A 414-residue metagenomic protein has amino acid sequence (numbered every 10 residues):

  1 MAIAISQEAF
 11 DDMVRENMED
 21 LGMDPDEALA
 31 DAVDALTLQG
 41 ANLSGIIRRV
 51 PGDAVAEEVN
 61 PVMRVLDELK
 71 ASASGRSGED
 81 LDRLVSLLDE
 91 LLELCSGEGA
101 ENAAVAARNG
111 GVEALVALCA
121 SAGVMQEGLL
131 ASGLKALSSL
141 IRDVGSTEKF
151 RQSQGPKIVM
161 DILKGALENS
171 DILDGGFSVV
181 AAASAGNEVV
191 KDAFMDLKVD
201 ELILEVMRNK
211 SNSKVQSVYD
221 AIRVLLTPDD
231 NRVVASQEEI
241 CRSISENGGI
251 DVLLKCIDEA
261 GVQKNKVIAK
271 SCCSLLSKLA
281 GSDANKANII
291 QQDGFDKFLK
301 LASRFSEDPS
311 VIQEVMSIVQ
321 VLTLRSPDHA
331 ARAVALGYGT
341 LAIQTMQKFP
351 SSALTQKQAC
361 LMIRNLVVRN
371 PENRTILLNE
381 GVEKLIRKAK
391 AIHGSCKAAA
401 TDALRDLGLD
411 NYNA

Functional and structural regions predicted by a protein language model:
M1-L94, E383-A414: Intrinsically disordered, low-complexity regulatory regions of large eukaryotic scaffold/signaling proteins
I47-V55, A100-R108, T147-Q152, V190-D196 (+4 more regions): HEAT/armadillo-like alpha-solenoid scaffolds in large eukaryotic assembly and transport factors
A54, G110, L276, A284 (+2 more regions): N-terminal leader/targeting helix
A54-L87, L94-L129, M160-D161, G165: Internal amphipathic alpha-helical repeat/solenoid segments
E58-L66, A107-V116, R151-V159, L173 (+6 more regions): Core helices of alpha-solenoid repeat scaffolds
L66-S77, E113-V124, K157-E168, E201-R208 (+4 more regions): HEAT/HEAT-like alpha-solenoid repeats
R76-E93, G123-I141, Q152-S153, L167-A185 (+9 more regions): Alpha-helical solenoid repeats of the armadillo/HEAT superfamily in eukaryotic scaffolding/adaptor proteins
